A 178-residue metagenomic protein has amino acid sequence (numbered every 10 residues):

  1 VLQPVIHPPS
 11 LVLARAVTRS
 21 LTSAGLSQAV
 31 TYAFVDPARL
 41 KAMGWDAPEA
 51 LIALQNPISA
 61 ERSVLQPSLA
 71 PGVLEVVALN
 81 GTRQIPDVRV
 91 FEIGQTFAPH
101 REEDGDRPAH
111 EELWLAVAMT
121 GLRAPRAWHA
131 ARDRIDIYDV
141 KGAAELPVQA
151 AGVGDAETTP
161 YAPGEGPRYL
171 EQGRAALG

Functional and structural regions predicted by a protein language model:
V1-G178: Extended beta-strand-rich architecture
